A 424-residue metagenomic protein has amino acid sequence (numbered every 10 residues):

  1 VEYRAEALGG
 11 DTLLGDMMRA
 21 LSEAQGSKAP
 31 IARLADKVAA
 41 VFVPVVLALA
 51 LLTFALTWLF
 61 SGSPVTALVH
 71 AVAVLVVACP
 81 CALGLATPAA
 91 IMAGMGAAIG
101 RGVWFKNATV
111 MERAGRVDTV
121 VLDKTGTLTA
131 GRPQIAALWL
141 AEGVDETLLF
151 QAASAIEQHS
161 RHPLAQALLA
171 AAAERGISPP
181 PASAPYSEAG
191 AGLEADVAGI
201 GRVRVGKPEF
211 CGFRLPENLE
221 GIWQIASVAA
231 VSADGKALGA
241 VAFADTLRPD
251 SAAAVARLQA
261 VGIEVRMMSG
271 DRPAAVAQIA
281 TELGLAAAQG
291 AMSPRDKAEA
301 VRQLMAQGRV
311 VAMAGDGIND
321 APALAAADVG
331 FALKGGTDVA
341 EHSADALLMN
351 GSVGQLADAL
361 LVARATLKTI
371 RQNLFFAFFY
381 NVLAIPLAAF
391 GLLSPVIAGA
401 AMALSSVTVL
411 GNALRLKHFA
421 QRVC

Functional and structural regions predicted by a protein language model:
V1-L14, K28-I31, H159-A171, G270 (+2 more regions): Conserved actuator
V1-V72, A363-T369: Actuator/coupling domain of P-type ATPases
A7, D16, S27, F105 (+4 more regions): Conserved ATP-binding TGD loop and adjacent catalytic N/P-domain core of P-type ATPases
T12-D16, A20, L83-A97, K124 (+5 more regions): Conserved cytosolic headpiece of P-type ATPases
L34, V69, A82-I156, L304 (+2 more regions): Conserved catalytic phosphorylation-site environment of P-type ATPases
A40-A78, G102, F375-A401: Helix-interface capping motifs at the ends of transmembrane segments in multi-pass membrane proteins
I135, W139-I263, P273, L285-V301: P-type ATPase nucleotide-binding
A344, M349-C424: Membrane-embedded transport module
